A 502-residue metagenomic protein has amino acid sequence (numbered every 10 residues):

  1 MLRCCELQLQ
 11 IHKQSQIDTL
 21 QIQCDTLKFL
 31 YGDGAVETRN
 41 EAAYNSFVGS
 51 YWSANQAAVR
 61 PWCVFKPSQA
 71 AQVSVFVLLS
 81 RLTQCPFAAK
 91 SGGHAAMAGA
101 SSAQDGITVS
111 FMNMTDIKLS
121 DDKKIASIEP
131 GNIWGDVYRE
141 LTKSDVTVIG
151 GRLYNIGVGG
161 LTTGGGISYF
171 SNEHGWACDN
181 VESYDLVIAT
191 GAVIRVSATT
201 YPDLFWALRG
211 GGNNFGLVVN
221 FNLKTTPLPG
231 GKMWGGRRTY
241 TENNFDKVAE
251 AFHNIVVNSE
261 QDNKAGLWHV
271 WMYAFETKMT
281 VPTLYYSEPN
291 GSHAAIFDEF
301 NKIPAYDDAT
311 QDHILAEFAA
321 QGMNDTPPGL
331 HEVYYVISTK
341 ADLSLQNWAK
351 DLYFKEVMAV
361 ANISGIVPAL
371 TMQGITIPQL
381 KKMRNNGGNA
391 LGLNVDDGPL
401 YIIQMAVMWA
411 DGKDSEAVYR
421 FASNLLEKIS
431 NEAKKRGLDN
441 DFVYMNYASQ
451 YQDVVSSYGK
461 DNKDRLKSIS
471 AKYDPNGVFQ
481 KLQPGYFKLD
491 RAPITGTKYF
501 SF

Functional and structural regions predicted by a protein language model:
M1-F502: Soluble FAD-dependent oxygen oxidases
